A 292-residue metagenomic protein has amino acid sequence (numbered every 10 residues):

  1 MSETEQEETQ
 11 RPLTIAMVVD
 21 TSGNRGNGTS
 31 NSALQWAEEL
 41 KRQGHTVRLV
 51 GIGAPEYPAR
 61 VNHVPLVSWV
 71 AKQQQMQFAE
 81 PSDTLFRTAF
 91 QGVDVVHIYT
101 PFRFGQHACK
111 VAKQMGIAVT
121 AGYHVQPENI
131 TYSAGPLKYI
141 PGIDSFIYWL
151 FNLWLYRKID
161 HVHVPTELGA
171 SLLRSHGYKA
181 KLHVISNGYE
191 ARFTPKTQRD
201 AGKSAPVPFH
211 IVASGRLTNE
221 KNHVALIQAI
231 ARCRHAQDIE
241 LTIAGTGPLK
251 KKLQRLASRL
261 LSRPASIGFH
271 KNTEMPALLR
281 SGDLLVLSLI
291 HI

Functional and structural regions predicted by a protein language model:
M1-Y57, Q91: N-terminal subdomain of nucleotide-sugar transferases
A16, P195, G202-R232, T242: Conserved donor-binding/catalytic core segment of Leloir-type glycosyltransferases
G53, L168, G188: Carbohydrate-associated surface elements
F90, Y156, F269-H270, A277-G282: Short alpha-helical donor nucleotide-sugar binding micro-motif in glycosyltransferases
Q114, Q126, G142-H161, H176: Membrane-proximal helix-turn-helix segments that form the acceptor-binding/catalytic region of lipid-linked
S186-P195, P248: Short beta-strand->alpha-helix junction loop in the catalytic core of nucleotide-activated group-transfer enzymes
K251-T273: Nucleotide-activated donor-binding/catalytic signature segment of Leloir-type glycosyltransferases, i.e., the conserved
I290-I292: Conserved small/polar residues in nucleotide/adenosyl-binding loops
